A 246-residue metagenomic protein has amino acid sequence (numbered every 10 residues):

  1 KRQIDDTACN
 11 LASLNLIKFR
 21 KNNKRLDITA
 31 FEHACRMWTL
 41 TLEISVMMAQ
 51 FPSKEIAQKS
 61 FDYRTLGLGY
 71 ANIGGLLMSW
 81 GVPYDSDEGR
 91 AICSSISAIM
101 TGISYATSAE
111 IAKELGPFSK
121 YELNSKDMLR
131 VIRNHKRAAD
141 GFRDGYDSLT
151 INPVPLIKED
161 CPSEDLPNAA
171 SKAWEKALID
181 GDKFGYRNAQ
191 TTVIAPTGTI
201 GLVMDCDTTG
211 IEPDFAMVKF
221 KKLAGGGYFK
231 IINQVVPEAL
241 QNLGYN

Functional and structural regions predicted by a protein language model:
K1-G81, D205-L243: Function-dense linear segments that define catalytic or interfacial modules in macromolecule-processing proteins
L26-D27, N168-W174, V235, N246: General structural signal for secondary-structure boundaries
H33-A57, F61, T65, P83-P196: Internal maturation/activation junctions in enzymes
T107, I111, A239-N246: C-terminal catalytic domains of large/alpha subunits in multi-subunit enzymes
L178, T191, V203, V218-F220: Exposed boundary/loop context
